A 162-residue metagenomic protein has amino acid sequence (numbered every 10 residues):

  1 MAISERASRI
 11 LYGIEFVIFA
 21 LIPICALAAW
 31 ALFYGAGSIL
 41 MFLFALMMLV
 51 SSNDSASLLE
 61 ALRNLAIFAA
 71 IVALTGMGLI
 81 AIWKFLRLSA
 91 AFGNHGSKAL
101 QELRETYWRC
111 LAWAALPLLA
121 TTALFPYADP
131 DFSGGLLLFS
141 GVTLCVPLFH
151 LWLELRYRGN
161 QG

Functional and structural regions predicted by a protein language model:
M1-E5, G159-G162: Low-complexity, intrinsically disordered extramembrane tails and loops of integral membrane proteins
E5-I22: Alpha-helical transmembrane segments and their helix-start/interface "positive-inside/aromatic belt" motifs in integral
R9-L11, L65-M77, F85, C110 (+2 more regions): Small-residue packing motifs within transmembrane alpha-helices
I18-G76, A81-W83: Hydrophobic transmembrane helix segments
F19-A20, W113-A114, T143-L144: Hydrophobic alpha-helical transmembrane segments of integral membrane proteins, especially lipid-exposed positions
S52-L62, A91-P117: Short membrane-interface loop/juxtamembrane segments of multi-pass integral membrane proteins
I82-E102, T106, P130-G162: Cytosolic juxtamembrane helix at the C-terminal end of the final transmembrane segment
L119-F132: Juxtamembrane "helix-exit" motif on the non-cytosolic side of transmembrane helices
